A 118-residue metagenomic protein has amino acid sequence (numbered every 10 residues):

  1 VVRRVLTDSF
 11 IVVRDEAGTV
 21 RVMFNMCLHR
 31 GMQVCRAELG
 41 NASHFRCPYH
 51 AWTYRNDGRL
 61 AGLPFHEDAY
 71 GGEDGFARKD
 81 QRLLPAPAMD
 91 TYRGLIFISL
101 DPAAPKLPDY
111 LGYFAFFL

Functional and structural regions predicted by a protein language model:
V1-T19, T53-L118: Rieske [2Fe-2S] iron-sulfur-binding subdomain
R21-E73: Long, hydrophobic, well-ordered secondary-structure blocks that form the structural core and pocket-lining surfaces
